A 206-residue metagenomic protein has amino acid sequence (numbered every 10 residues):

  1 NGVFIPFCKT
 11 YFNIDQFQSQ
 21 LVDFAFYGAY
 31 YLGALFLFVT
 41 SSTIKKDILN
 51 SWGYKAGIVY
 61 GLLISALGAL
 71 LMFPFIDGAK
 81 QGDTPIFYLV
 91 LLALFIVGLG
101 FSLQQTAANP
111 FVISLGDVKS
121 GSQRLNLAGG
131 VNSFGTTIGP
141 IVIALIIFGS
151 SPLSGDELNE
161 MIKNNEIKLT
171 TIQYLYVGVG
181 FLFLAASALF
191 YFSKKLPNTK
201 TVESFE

Functional and structural regions predicted by a protein language model:
N1-S19: Helix-loop boundary and gating motifs at the non-cytosolic
Q20-D47: Central cavity-lining transmembrane alpha-helices of secondary-active solute carriers, predominantly the Major
S51-I58, V90: Primarily marks hydrophobic transmembrane alpha-helices of the MFS/SLC 12-helix fold
Y60, N159-M161, N165-Y191: Symmetry-related core transmembrane helices of the 12-TM Major Facilitator Superfamily/SLC fold
Y60-D83: C-terminal ends and interior cores of transmembrane alpha-helices in multi-pass membrane transporters/permeases
Q81-A107: Hydrophobic core of transmembrane alpha-helices in multi-pass small-molecule transporters, especially MFS/SLC-type
L103-D117: Intracellular juxtamembrane helix-capping segments at the cytosolic ends of symmetry-related transmembrane helices
S120-S154: Glycine-rich segments within core transmembrane alpha-helices of 12-TM secondary carriers
